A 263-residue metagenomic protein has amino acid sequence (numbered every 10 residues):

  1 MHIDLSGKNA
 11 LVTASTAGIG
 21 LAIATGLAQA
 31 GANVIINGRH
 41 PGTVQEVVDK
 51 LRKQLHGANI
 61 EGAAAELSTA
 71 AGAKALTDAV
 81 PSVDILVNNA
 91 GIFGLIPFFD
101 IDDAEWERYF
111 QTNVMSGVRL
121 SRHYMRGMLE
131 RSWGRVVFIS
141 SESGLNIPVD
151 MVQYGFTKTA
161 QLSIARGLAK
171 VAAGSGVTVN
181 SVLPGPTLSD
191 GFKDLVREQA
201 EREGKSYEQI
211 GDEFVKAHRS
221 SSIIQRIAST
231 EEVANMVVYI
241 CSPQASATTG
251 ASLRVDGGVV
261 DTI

Functional and structural regions predicted by a protein language model:
M1-D4, N146, V237-V238, Q244 (+1 more regions): Short C-terminal tail/terminal secondary-structure segment of NAD(P)H-dependent dehydrogenase/reductase domains
N9, T16-G18: Conserved glycine-rich cofactor-binding loop
K74, F93-E107, E130, D150-Q153 (+2 more regions): Conserved mid-core segment of classical short-chain dehydrogenase/reductases
I92, F99-V118, W133, V137 (+2 more regions): Catalytic Tyr-X3-Lys loop
S121, T157, A165: Active-site helix of classical SDR
R126, K170-V171, S246: Alpha-helical segment proximal to the catalytic Tyr-Lys
S141: Residue(s) in the substrate-gating loop at a strand-loop-helix junction that position the organic substrate next
A173, T178, T248-G250: Short, small/polar-rich loop/turn modules that mediate ligand/substrate recognition or access, typified
